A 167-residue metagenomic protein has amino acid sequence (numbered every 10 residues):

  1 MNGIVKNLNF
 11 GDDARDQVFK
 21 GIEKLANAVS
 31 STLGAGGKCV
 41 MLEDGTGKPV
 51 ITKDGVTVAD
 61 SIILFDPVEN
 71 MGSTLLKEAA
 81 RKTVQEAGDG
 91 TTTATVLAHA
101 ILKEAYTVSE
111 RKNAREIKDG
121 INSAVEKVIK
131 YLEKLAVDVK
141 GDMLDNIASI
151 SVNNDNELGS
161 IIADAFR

Functional and structural regions predicted by a protein language model:
M1-R167: N-terminal glycine-/lysine-enriched basic segments
